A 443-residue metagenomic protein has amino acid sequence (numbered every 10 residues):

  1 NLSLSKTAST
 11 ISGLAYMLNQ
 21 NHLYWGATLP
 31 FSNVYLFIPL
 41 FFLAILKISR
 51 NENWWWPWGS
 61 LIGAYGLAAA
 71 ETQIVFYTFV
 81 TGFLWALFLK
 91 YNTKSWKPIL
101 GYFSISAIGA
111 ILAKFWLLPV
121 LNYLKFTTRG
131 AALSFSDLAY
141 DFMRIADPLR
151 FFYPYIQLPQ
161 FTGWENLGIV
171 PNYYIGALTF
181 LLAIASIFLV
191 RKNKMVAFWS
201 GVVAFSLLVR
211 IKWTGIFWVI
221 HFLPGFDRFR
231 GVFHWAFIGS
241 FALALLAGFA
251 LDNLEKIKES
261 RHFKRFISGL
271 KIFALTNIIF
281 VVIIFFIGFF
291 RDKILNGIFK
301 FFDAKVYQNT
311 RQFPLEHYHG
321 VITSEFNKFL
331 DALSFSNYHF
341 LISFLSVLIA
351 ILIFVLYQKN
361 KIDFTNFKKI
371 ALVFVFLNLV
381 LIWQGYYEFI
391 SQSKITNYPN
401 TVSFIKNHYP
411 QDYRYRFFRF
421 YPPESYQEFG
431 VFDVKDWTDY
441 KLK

Functional and structural regions predicted by a protein language model:
N1-K443: Conserved luminal/periplasmic juxtamembrane motif of membrane-embedded glycan-processing enzymes
